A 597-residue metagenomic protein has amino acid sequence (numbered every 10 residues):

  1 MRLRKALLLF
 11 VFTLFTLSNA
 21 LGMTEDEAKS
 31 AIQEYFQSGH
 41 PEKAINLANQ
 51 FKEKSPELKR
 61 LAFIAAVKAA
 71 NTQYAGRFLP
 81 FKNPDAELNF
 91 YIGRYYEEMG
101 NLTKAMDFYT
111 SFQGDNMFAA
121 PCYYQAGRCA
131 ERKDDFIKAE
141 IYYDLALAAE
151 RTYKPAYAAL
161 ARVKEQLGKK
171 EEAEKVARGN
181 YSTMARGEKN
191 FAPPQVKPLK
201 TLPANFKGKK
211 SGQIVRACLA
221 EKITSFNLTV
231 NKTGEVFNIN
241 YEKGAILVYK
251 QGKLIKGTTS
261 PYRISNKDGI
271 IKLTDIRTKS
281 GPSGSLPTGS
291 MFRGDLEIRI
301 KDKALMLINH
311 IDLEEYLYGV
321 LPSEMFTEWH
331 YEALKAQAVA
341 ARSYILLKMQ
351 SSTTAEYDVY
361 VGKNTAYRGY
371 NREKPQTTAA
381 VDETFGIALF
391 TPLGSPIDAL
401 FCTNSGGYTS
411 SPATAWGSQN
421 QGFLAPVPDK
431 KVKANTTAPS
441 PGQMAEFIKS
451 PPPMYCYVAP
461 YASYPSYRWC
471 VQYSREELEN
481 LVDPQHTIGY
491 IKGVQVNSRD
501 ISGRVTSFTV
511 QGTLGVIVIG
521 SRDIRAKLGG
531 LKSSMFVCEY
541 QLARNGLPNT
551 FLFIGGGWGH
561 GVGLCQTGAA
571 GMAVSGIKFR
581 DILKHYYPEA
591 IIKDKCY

Functional and structural regions predicted by a protein language model:
M1-L8: Bacterial N-terminal signal peptides that target proteins for export
L9-T16: Bacterial N-terminal signal peptides
L21-N49, E53-L58, I64-A86, I92-T110 (+1 more regions): Conserved, single-site charged/polar hotspot
